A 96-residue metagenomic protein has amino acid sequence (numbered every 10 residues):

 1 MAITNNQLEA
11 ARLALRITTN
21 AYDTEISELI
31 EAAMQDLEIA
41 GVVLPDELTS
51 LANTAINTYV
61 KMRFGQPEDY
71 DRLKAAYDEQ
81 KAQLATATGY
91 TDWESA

Functional and structural regions predicted by a protein language model:
M1-A96: Divalent metal-cofactor coordination and adjacent catalytic microenvironments
